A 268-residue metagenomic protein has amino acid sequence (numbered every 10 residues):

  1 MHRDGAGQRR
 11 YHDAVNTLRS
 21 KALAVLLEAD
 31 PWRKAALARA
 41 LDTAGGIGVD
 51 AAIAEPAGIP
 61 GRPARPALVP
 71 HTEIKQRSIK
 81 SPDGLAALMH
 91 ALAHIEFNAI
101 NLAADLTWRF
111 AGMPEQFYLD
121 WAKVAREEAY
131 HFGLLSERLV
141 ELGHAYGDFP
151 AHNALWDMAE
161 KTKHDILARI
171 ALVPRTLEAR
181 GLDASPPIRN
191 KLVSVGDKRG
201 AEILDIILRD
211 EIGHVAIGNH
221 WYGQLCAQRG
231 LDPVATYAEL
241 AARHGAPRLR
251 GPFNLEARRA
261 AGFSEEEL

Functional and structural regions predicted by a protein language model:
M1-H2, V15: Accessible peptide chain termini
H2-R3, R9-R10: Short, low-complexity intrinsically disordered segments enriched in A/P/G/S/L with frequent Arg, especially at protein
R10-L268: Non-heme di-metal
